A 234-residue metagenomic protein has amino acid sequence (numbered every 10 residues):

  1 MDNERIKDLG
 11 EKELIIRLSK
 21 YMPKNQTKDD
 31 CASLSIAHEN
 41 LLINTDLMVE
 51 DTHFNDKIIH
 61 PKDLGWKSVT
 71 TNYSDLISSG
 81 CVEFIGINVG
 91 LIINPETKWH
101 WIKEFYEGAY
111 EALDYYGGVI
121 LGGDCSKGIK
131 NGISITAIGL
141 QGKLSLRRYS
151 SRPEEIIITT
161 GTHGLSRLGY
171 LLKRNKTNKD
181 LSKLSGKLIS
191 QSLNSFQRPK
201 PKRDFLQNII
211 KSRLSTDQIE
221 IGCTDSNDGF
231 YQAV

Functional and structural regions predicted by a protein language model:
M1-V234: Helix-biased detector of long, well-ordered alpha-helical tracts
